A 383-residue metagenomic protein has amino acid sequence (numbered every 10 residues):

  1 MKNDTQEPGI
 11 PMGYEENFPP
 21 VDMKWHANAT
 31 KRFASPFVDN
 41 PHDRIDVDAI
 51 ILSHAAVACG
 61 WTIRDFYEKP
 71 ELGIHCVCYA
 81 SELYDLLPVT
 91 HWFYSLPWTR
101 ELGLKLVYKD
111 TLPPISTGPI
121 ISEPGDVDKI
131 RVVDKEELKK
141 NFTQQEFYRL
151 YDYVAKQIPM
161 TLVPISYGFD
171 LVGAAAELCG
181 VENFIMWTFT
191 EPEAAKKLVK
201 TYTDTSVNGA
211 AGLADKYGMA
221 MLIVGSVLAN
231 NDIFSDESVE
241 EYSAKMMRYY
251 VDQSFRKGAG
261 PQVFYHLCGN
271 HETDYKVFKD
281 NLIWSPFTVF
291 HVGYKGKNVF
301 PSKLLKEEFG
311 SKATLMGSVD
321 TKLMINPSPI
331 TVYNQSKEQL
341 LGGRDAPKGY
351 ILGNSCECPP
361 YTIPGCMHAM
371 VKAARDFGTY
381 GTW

Functional and structural regions predicted by a protein language model:
M1-H54, W61-R64, C76, L87 (+3 more regions): Active-site loop segments of alpha/beta catalytic cores
L52-V57, L96-W98: Short active-site-proximal "capping" loops at secondary-structure junctions
A58-W61, L102: Short, glycine/acidic-enriched capping/hinge loops at junctions between secondary-structure elements
E68-P70: Ser/Thr/Asn(+Pro)-rich, low-complexity disordered segments
V77-K105: Membrane helical hairpin/interfacial module
S95-E136: A contiguous, low-structure linker/loop signature
